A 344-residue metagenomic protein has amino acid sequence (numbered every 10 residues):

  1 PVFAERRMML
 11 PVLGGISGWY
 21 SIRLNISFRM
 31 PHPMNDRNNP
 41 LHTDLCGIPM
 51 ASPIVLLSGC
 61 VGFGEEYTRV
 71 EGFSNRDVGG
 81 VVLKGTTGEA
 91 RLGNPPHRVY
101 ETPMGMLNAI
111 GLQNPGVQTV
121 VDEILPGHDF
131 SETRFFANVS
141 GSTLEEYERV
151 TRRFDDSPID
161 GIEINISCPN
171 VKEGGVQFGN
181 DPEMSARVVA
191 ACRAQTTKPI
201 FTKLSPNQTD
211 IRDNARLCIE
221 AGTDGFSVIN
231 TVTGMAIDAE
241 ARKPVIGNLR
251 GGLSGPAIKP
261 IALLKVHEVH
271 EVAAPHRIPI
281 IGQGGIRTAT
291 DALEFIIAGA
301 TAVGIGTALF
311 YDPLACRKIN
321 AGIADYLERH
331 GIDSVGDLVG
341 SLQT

Functional and structural regions predicted by a protein language model:
P31-F135, S140-S142: N-terminal capping/small domains of soluble enzymes
I54-L57, G79-L83, F135-V139, I162-I164 (+5 more regions): Hydrophobic faces of well-ordered beta-strands that scaffold small-molecule active sites in alpha/beta enzyme cores
E66-R69, R149-R153, Q208-E220, I286-T301: Catalytic cores of alpha/beta
L83, G88, I166-C168, V228-M235 (+2 more regions): Glycine-rich phosphate-binding active-site loops on the catalytic face of alpha/beta enzymes
N94-P103, D238-L249, L309-I332: C-terminal helical cap(s) of enzyme catalytic domains, especially alpha/beta-barrels
M106, N114, P169-E183, N214 (+1 more regions): Glycine/Thr-rich beta-alpha phosphate-binding loop at enzyme active sites
N138-S142, L204-D210, I278-T290: Glycine-rich beta-to-alpha transition loops that act as phosphate-gripper elements at the mouths of alpha/beta enzyme
